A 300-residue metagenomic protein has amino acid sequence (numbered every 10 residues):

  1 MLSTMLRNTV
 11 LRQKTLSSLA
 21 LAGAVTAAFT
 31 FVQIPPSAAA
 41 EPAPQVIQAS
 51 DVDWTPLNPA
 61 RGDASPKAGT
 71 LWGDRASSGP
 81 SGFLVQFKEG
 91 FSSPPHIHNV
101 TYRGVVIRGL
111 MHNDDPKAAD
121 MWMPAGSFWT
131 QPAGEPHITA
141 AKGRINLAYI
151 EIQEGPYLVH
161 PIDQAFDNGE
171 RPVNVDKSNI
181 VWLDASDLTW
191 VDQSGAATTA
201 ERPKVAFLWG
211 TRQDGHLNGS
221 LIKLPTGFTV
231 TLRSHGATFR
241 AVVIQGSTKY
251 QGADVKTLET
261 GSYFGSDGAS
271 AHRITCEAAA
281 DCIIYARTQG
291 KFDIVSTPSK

Functional and structural regions predicted by a protein language model:
M1-K14: N-terminal secretory signal peptides that target proteins for export/translocation
S18-T30: Bacterial N-terminal signal peptides
V25-T26, P36-A38: Cleavable N-terminal signal peptides
S37-S78, P161-G215, S299-K300: A short, N-terminal "cap"/entry segment at the start of jelly-roll beta-barrel domains of the cupin/DSBH fold
A68-L71, G82-F91, I107-R108, A148 (+3 more regions): N-terminal post-signal-peptidase region of extra-cytosolic proteins
K88-F91, I97-K117, P225-F228, L232-A253: Glycine- and acidic-residue-biased ligand/ion/polar-headgroup-sensing regions
P116-E135, G252-A271: Short acidic-glycine-tyrosine-enriched beta hairpin
A133-P156, A237-T238, E259, G268-I294: Ligand-binding loop in jelly-roll beta-barrel domains
